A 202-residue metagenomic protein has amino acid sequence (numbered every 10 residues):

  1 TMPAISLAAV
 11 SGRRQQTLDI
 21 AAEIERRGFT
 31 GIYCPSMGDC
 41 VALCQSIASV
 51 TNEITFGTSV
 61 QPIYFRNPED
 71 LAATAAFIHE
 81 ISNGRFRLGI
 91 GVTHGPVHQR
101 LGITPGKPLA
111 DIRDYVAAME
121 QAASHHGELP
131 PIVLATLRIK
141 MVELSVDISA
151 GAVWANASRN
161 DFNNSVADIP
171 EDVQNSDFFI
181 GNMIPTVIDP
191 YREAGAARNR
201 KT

Functional and structural regions predicted by a protein language model:
T1-T202: Active-site-adjacent structural elements that line small-molecule/cofactor binding pockets in enzymes
